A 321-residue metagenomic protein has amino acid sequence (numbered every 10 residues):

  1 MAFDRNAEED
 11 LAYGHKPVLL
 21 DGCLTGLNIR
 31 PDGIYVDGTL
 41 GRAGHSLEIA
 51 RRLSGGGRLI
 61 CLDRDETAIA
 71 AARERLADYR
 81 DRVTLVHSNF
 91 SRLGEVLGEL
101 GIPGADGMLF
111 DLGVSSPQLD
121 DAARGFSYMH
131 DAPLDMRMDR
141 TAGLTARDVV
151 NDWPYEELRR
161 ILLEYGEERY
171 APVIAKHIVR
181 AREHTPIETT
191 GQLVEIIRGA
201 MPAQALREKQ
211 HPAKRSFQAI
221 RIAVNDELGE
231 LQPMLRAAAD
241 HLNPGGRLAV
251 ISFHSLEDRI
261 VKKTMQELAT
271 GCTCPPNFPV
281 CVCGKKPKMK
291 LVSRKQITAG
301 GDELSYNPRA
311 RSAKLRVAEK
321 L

Functional and structural regions predicted by a protein language model:
M1-L321: S-adenosyl-L-methionine-dependent methyltransferase catalytic core, i.e., the SAM/SAH-binding region
